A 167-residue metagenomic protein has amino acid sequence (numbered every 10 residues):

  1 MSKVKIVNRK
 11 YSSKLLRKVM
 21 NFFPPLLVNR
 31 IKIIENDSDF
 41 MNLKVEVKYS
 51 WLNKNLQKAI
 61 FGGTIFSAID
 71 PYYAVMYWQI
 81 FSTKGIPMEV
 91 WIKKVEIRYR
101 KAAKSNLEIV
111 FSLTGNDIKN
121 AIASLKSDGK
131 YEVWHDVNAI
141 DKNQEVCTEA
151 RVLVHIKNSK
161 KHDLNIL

Functional and structural regions predicted by a protein language model:
M1-V28, L52: Alpha-helical membrane-targeting segments
K3-K10, A103-K104, T114-L167: HotDog/MaoC-like acyl-thioester-processing domains
P25, M41, E89-W91, S105 (+1 more regions): Residue-level preference for beta-strand/loop junctions
V28-I33, K93-Y99, N120-I122: Short structured motifs
V28-I60: Catalytic strand-loop segment that frames the active site of acyl-thioester-processing enzymes
L43-V45, K93-V95, I109, V133-H135 (+1 more regions): Hydrophobic residues positioned within well-ordered beta-strands of beta-sheet architectures
L52-V75, P87: Hot-dog-fold acyl-thioester-processing enzymes
M76-G115: Hydrophobic beta-strand-centered segment that forms part of the acyl-chain substrate-binding groove
